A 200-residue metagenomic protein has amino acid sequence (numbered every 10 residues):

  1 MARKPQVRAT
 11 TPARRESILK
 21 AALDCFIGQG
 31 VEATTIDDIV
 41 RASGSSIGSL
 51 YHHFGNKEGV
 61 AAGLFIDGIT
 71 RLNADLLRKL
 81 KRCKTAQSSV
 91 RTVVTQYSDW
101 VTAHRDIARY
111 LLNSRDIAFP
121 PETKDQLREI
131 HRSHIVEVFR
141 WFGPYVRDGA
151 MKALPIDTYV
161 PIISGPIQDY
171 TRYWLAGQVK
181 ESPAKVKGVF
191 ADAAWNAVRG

Functional and structural regions predicted by a protein language model:
M1-A13: N-terminal intrinsically disordered/low-complexity leader segments
A13-S17, C25-G59, G63: Helix-turn-helix
R14-A22, I39, L64-G68, L72 (+2 more regions): Generic hydrophobic, amphipathic alpha-helix propensity
F54, N113-F119: Short helix-capping/turn signature of helix-turn-helix
G63, L77-A103, Y159-I163, K187: Hydrophobic alpha-helical connector segments
T70-N73, L77, P121-D148, D157-P161 (+2 more regions): Amphipathic alpha-helical packing segments from all-alpha helical-bundle domains
D106-N113, K124, V146-A193: Hydrophobic/aromatic-rich alpha-helical bundle segments in the mid-to-C-terminal region
